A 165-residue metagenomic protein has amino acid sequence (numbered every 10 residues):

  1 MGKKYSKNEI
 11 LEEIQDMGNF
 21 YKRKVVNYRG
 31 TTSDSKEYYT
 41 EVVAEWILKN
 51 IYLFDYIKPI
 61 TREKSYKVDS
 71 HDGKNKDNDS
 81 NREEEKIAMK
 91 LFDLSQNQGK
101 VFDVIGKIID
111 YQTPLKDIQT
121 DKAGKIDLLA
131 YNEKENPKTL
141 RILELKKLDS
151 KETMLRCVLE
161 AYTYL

Functional and structural regions predicted by a protein language model:
M1-L165: Charged, terminal alpha-helix-loop-beta segments that serve as non-catalytic nucleic-acid engagement and/or assembly
